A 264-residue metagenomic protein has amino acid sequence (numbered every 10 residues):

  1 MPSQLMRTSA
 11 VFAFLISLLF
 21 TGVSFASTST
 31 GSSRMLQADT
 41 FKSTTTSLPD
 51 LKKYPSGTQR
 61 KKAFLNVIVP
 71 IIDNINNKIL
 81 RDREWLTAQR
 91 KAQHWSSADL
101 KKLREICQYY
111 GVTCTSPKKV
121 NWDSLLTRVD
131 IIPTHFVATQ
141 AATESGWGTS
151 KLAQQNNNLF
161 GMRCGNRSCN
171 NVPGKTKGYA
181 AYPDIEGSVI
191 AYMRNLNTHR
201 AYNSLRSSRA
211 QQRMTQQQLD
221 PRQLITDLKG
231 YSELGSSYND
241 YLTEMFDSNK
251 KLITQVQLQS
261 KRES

Functional and structural regions predicted by a protein language model:
P2-F12: Bacterial N-terminal signal peptides that target proteins for export
Q4-M6, L19, A26: A detector of low-complexity, intrinsically disordered, Ser/Thr/Gly/Pro/Ala-rich segments
V11-T21: Bacterial N-terminal signal peptides
G22-T139, T143-S264: Catalytic cores of secreted/periplasmic lytic hydrolases that degrade extracellular macromolecules
